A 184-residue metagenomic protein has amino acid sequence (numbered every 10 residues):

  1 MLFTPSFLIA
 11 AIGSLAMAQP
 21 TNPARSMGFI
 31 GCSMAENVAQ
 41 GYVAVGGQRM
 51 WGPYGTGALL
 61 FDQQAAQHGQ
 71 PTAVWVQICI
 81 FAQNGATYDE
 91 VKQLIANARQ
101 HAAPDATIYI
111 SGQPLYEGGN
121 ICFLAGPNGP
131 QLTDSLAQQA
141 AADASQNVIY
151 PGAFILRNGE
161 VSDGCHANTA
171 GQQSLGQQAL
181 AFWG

Functional and structural regions predicted by a protein language model:
M1-A18: Fungal secretory targeting signals
M17-R25: N-terminal low-complexity, Pro/Thr/Ser-rich intrinsically disordered segments that act as propeptides or flexible
A24-E90: Conserved SGNH/GDSL esterase-like catalytic core that processes O-acyl groups on lipids and polysaccharides
I30-M34, W51-G57, V74-F81, S111-Y116 (+4 more regions): Active-site-proximal beta-strand/loop segments in catalytic clefts of secreted hydrolases
G57-F61, G85-A96, L124-Q139: Well-ordered, non-membrane alpha-helical segments in soluble/globular domains
Q100-T107: A short helix->loop->beta-strand "cap" motif at the edges of active sites that frequently abuts
L115-F154, E160, G164-Q178: Substrate-gating cap/lid alpha-helix
W183-G184: Short, hydrophobic alpha-helical segments
